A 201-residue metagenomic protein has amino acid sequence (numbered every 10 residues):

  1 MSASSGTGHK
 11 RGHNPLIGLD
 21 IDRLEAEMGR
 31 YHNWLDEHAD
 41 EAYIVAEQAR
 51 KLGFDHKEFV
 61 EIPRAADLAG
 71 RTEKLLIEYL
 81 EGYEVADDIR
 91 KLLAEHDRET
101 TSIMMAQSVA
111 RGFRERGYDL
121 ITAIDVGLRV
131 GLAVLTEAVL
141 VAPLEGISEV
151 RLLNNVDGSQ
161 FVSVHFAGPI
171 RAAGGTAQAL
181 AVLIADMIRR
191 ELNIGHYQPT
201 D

Functional and structural regions predicted by a protein language model:
M1-D201: Extended, Lys/Arg-rich, non-catalytic nucleic-acid recognition/anchoring regions of very large nucleic-acid-interacting
